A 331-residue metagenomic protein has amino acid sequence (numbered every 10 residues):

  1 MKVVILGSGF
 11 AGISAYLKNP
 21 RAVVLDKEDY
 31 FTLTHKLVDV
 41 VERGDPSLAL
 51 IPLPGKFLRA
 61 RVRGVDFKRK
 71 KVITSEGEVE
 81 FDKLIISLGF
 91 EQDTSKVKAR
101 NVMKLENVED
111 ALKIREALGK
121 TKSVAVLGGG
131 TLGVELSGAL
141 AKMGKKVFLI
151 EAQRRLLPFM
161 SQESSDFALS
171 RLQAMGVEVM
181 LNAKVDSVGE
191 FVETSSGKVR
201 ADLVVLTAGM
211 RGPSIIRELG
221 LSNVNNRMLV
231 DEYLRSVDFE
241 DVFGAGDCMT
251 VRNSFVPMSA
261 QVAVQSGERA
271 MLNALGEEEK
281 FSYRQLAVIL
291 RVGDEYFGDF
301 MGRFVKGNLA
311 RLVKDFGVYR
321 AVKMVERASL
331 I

Functional and structural regions predicted by a protein language model:
M1-F57, V134-M160: Beta1-alpha1 glycine-rich phosphate/pyrophosphate-binding loop at the start of Rossmann-like nucleotide-binding domains
K2-L6, G55-S123, E193-T194, K198 (+1 more regions): FAD-binding core/adjacent interface of flavoenzyme oxidoreductases
G7, D26, G128, E151 (+2 more regions): Short beta-strand/turn micro-motifs composed of small residues that flank or help shape donor/cofactor-binding pockets
V23, K56-L58, M103, E178-M180 (+1 more regions): General small-molecule cofactor/ligand-binding pocket signal
F57-V65, R69-V72, V79, M143-E232: A Rossmann-like FAD-binding core segment of flavoenzymes
R100-T121, K198-Q265, L272-N273: FAD-site-proximal beta/loop scaffold in flavoenzymes
Q261-I289: Internal hydrophobic alpha-helix adjacent to the cofactor/substrate pocket in enzyme cavities
D294-I331: C-terminal auxiliary extensions adjacent to catalytic cores
